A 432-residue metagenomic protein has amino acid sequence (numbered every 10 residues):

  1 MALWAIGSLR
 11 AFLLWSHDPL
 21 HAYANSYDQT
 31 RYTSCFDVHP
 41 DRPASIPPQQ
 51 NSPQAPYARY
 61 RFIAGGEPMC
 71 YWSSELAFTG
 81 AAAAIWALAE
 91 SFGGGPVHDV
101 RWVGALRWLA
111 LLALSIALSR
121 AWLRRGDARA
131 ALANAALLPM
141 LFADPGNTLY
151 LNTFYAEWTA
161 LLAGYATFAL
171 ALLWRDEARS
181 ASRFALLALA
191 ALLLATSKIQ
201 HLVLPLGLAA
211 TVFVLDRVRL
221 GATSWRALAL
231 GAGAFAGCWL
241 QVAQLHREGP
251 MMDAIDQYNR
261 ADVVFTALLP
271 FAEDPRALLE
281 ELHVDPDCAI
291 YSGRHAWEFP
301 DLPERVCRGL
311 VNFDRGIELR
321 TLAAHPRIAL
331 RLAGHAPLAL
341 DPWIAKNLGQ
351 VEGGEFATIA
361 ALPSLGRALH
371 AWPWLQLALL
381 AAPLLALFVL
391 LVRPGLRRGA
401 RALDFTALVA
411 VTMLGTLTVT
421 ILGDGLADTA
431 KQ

Functional and structural regions predicted by a protein language model:
M1-Q50, G233-H246: Transmembrane signal-anchor helices characteristic of membrane glycosylation enzymes that use polyprenol
T30-E67, H246-E352: Membrane-proximal stem/loop segments at transmembrane-domain junctions that anchor or position
P53-R101: Short hydrophobic/aromatic helix or loop-helix immediately within or flanking a transmembrane segment in polytopic
G94-L111, L332, A336-M413: Membrane-interface anchor segments at the N-terminal boundary of transmembrane helices in multi-pass membrane enzymes
W102-A128, A166: Transmembrane-helix motifs of polytopic, lipid-linked glycan transferases
T167-L186, D216: Membrane-interface transmembrane helices that cradle and orient dolichyl/undecaprenyl
R183-K198: Membrane-interface alpha helices of multi-pass inner-membrane proteins
L204-F235: Perimembrane helix-loop-helix junctions
